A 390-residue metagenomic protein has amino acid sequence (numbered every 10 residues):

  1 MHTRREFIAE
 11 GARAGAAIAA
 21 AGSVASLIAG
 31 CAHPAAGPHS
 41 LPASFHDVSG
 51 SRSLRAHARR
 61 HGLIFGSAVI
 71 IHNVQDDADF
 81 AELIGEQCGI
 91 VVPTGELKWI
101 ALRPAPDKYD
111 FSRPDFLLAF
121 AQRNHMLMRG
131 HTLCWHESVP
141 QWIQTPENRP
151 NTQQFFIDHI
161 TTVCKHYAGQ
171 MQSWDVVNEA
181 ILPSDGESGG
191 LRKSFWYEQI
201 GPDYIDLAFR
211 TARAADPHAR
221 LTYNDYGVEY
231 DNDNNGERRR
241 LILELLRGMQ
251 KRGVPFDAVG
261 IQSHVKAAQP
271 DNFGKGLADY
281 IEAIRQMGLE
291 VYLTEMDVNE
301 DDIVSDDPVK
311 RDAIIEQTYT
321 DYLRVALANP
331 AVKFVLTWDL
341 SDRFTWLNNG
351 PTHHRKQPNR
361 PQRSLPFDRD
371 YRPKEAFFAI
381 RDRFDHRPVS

Functional and structural regions predicted by a protein language model:
M1-G22: N-terminal secretory signal peptides and thylakoid transit peptides that target proteins across membranes
V24-G66: C-terminal segment of N-terminal export signals and the immediately downstream linker at the start of the mature
S49-S51, H166, D175, A180-D185 (+7 more regions): Aromatic-rich peripheral "rim/lid" segments of glycoside hydrolase catalytic domains that contact and position glycan
H57-R59, D79-C88, D115-L127, K165-A168 (+3 more regions): Acidic (Asp/Glu)-rich catalytic clusters
H72-G85, F155-V163, E237-G248, T318-Y322: Short, acidic/polar
V91, A121, W174, V259 (+2 more regions): Conserved, mostly hydrophobic/aromatic
V92-K98, L102, R113-V228: Substrate-binding cleft and catalytic face of glycoside hydrolase catalytic domains, especially the flexible beta-alpha
P202, D206-L207, D216-R220, R240-E244 (+2 more regions): Glycoside hydrolase catalytic-domain groove-lining segments
